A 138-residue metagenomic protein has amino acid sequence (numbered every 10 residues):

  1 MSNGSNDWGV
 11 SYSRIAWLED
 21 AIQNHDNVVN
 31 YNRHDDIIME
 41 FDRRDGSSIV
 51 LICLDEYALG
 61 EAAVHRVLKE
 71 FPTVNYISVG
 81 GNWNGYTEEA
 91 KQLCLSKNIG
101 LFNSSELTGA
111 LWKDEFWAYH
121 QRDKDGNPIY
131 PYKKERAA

Functional and structural regions predicted by a protein language model:
M1-I37: Acidic-basic catalytic patches of nuclease active cores, encompassing PD-(D/E)XK and other metal-cofactor nuclease
R33-I38, S47-I52, Q121-A138: Phospho-regulatory, Ser/Thr- and acidic-rich intrinsically disordered linkers and terminal tails that flank modular
I38-D42, E89, K113: Short, solvent-exposed polar/charged micro-motifs at secondary-structure junctions
M39-V67, F71-G80: Conserved catalytic cores of phosphodiester-cleaving nucleases, focusing on short active-site segments
L59-H65, T87, P131-K133, A137: A diffuse structural propensity rather than consistent per-protein peaks
V79-G85, S105-A110: Short beta-alpha junction loops
T87-K97: Short, aromatic/basic amphipathic alpha-helical patches
S96-P128: Charged, structured surface patches that assemble and position nucleic-acid processing machinery
